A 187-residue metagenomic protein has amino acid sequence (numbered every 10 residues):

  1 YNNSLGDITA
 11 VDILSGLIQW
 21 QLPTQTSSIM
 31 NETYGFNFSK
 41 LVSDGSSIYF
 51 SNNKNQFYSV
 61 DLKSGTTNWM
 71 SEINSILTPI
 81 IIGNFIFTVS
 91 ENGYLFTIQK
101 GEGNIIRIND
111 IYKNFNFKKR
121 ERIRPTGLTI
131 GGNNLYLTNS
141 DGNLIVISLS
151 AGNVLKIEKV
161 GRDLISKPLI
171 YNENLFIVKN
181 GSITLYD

Functional and structural regions predicted by a protein language model:
Y1, T9, S47-F50, I86-T88 (+3 more regions): Conserved beta-propeller blade signature
L5, K54, N92, D141 (+1 more regions): Surface-exposed loop/turn positions within WD40 beta-propeller blades
I13-G16, D61-G65, Q99-E102, S148-G152 (+1 more regions): Short loop/turn segments that connect beta-strands within beta-propeller blades
L17-G45, T66-G83, I106-I130, L155-N172: Extracytoplasmic beta-rich repeat domains
F50-Q56, S64-T66, S75-I76: Beta-propeller domains
S64, N134, N139-D187: C-terminal closing repeat unit and adjoining cap/tail of repeat-based domains
